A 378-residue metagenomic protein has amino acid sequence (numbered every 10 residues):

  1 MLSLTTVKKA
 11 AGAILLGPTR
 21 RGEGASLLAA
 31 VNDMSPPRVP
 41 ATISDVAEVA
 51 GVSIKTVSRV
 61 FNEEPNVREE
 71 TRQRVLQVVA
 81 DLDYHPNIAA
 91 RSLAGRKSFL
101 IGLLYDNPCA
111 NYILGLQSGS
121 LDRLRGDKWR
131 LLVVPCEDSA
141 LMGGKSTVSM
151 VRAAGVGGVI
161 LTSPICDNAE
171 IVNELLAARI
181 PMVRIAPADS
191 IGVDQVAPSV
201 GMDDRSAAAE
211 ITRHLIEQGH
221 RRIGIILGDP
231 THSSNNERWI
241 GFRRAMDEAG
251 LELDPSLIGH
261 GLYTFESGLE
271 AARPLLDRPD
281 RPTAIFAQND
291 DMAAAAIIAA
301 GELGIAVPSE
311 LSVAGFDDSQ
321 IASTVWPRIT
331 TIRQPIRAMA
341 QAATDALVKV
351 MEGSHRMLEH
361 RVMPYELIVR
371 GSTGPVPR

Functional and structural regions predicted by a protein language model:
M1-F99: N-terminal helix-turn-helix DNA-binding module of bacterial transcription factors
K9-A11, P18-R21, A271-R378: Flexible loop/turn connectors
L27, E69, Q73, L82-M150 (+3 more regions): Amphipathic helical "hinge" segments at domain boundaries
V49, I54-R59, L93-C109, H214 (+1 more regions): Short beta-strand segments enriched in small/hydrophobic residues
I88, D106-G115, V133-G143, I165 (+8 more regions): Hinge/beta->alpha junction and helix N-cap segments in small-molecule ligand-binding domains
G143-S206, S233: Short beta-strand-centered segments that line the small-molecule binding cleft or hinge of alpha/beta clamshell
R222, L253-L257, V307-S312: Short acidic capping loops at alpha-helix termini that bridge into adjacent secondary structure
